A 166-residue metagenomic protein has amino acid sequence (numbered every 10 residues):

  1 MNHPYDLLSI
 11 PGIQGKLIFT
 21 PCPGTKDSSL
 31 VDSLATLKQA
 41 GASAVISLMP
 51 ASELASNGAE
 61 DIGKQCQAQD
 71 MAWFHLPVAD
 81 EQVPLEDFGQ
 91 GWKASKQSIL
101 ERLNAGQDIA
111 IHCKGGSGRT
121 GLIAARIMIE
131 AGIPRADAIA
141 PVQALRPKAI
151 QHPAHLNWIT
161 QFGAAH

Functional and structural regions predicted by a protein language model:
M1-A110, I123-H166: Cys-dependent protein tyrosine phosphatase-like superfamily
C113: Short cysteine clusters
G116: Conserved G/P- and acidic residue-centered "switch" motifs that form tight phosphate/ATP-binding loops in soluble
T120: Ser/Thr-glycine-rich phosphate-binding loops at phosphate-binding pockets of nucleotides, nucleotide cofactors
